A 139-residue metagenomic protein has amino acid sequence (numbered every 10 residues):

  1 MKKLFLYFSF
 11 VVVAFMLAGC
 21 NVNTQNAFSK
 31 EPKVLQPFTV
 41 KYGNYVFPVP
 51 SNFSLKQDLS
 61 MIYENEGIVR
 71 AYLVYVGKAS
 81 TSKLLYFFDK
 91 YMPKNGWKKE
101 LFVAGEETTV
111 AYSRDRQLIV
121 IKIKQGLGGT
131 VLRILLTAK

Functional and structural regions predicted by a protein language model:
M1-F8: Bacterial N-terminal signal peptides that target proteins for export
L4, N21-K139: An acidic-aromatic pocket/loop used at catalytic or ligand-binding sites
M16-G19: C-terminal motif of bacterial Sec signal peptides marking the signal peptidase cleavage site
